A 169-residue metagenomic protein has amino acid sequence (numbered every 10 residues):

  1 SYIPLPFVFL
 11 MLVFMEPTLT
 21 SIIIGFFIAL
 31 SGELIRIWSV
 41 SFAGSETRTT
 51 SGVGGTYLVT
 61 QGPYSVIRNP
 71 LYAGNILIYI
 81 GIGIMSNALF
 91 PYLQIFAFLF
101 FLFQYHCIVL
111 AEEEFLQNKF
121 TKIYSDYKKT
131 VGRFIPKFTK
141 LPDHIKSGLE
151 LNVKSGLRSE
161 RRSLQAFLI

Functional and structural regions predicted by a protein language model:
S1-I3, Y64-A73, S159-L168: Select subsegments of transmembrane alpha-helices in polytopic membrane proteins, especially boundary-proximal
S1-M15, I169: The first (N-terminal) embedded transmembrane alpha-helix
M11-I24, I80-L93: Helix-coil boundary and interhelical linker segments in multi-pass alpha-helical membrane proteins
S21-S31, L93-L102: Hydrophobic core segments of alpha-helical transmembrane domains in multi-pass membrane proteins
L30-E46, L99-L116: Transmembrane alpha-helical segments that form the membrane-embedded catalytic/substrate-channel core of multi-pass
T47-I67: Juxtamembrane helix-capping/reentrant segments at transmembrane boundaries
Q117-R158: Membrane-proximal soluble regions of multi-pass membrane proteins
